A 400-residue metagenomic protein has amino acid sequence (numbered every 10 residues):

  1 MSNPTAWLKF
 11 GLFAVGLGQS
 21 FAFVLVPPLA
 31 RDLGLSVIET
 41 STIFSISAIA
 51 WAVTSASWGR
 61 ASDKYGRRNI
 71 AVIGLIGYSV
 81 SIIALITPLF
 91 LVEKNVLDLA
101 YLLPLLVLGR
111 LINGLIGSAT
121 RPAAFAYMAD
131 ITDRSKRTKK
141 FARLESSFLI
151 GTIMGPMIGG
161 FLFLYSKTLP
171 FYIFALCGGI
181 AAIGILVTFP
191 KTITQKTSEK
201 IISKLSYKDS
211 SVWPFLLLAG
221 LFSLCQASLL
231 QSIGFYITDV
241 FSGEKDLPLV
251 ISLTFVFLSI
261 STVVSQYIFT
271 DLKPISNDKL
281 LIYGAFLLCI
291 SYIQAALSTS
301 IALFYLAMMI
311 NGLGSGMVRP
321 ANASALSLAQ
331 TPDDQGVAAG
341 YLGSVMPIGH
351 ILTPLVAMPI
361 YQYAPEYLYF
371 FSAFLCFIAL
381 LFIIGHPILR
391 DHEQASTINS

Functional and structural regions predicted by a protein language model:
M1-S2, P190-L218, S400: Juxtamembrane intracellular "pre-TM" segments in multi-pass secondary transporters
S2-A48, P214, L218, F222-S242: Helix-loop boundary and gating motifs at the non-cytosolic
F13, N95-A119, L303-M317: Hydrophobic core of transmembrane alpha-helices in multi-pass small-molecule transporters, especially MFS/SLC-type
V26, A119-T132, M317-Q330: Intracellular juxtamembrane helix-capping segments at the cytosolic ends of symmetry-related transmembrane helices
S36-I46, R143, S242-S259: Loop-to-transmembrane helix entry
I49-V53, I251-K273: Transmembrane alpha-helices of Major Facilitator/SLC transporters
I76-A100, L287-T299: C-terminal ends and interior cores of transmembrane alpha-helices in multi-pass membrane transporters/permeases
G109-F148: Cytoplasmic helix-loop-helix junction between adjacent transmembrane helices in 12-TM secondary transporters
